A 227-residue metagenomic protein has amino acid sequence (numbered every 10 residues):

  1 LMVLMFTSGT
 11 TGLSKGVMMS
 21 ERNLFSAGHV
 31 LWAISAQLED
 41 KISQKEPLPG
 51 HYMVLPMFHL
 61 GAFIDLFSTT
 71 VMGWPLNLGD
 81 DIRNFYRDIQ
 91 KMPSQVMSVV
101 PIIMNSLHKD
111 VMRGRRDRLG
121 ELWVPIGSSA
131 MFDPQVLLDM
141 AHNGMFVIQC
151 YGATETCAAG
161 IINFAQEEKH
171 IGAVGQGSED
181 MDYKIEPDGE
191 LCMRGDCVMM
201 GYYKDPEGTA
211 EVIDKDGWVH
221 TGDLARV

Functional and structural regions predicted by a protein language model:
L1, T7-T10, H51, M57 (+4 more regions): Conserved S/T- and glycine-rich ATP-binding loop of Class I adenylate-forming
M2-H29: Conserved AMP-binding A3 loop
G12, W74, M145: Short phosphate-binding/catalytic loops that engage adenosine nucleotides
F25-G50, V54-G114: Conserved AMP-binding/adenylation subdomain of ANL enzymes
P47-P49, E121-L122, K215-D216: Phosphate-coordination loops involved in phosphoryl transfer and adenosine-cofactor binding
S94-V99, H108-K169, D182: Gly/Ser/Thr-rich phosphate-binding loop
V136, I161-A165, V174-G177, M200-K204: Active-site glycine/GP-rich loop and adjacent strand/helix microenvironment that borders small-molecule binding pockets
G177-E186, E190-V227: Conserved ATP-binding/catalytic segment of the ANL
